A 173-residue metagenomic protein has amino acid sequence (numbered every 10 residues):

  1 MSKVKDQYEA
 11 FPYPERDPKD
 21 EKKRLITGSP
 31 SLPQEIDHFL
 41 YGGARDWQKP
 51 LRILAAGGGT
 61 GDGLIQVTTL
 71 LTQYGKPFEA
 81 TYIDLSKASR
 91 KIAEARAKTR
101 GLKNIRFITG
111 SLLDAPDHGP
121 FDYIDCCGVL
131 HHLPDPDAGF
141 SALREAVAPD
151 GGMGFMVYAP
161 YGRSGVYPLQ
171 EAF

Functional and structural regions predicted by a protein language model:
S2-K3, A10: Low-complexity, highly charged intrinsically disordered N-terminal segments that act as targeting/localization
A10-L51, Q66, L70: Conserved alpha-helix/loop element of class I SAM-dependent methyltransferases that forms part of the SAM/SAH-binding
W47, L51-D114: Class I SAM-dependent methyltransferase SAM/SAH-binding core
L113-I124: A short acidic, Gly/Pro-enriched loop at the edge of an enzyme's catalytic core that lines a small-molecule cofactor
D122-P136: A short SAM/SAH-binding and catalytic strip from SAM-dependent methyltransferases
D137-D150: A short glycine-rich, Lys/Arg-flanked "PGG" loop and its adjoining helix->strand segment in the class I
G152-F173: Conserved class I S-adenosyl-L-methionine
